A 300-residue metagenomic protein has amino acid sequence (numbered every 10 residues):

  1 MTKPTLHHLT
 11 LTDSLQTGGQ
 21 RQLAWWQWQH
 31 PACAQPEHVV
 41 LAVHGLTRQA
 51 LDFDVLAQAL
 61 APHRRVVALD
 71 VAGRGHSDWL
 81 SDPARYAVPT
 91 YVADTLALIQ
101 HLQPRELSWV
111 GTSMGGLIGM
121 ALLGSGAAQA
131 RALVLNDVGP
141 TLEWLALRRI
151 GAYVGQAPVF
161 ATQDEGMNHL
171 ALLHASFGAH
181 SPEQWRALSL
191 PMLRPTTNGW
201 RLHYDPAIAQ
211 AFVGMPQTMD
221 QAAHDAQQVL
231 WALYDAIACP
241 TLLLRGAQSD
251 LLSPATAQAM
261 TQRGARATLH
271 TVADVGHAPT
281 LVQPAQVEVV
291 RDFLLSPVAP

Functional and structural regions predicted by a protein language model:
M1-V40, H63-R64, A285, R291-P300: Alpha/beta-hydrolase fold catalytic core
G18-G19, W26, V55-Q58, A68-V110: Active-site loop/oxyanion-hole signature of alpha/beta-hydrolase fold enzymes
Q27-H76: Conserved HGGG/HGGXW glycine-rich cap/lid loop of the alpha/beta-hydrolase fold
R105-W144: Conserved hydrolase catalytic core segment
A161-P216: Conserved alpha/beta-hydrolase catalytic His-Asp/Glu region
R194-A259: Conserved serine/cysteine hydrolase catalytic core
R263-D274: Catalytic histidine neighborhood in serine/cysteine hydrolases with alpha/beta-hydrolase-type architecture
V275-P284: Catalytic histidine-centered segment of alpha/beta-hydrolase-like enzymes
